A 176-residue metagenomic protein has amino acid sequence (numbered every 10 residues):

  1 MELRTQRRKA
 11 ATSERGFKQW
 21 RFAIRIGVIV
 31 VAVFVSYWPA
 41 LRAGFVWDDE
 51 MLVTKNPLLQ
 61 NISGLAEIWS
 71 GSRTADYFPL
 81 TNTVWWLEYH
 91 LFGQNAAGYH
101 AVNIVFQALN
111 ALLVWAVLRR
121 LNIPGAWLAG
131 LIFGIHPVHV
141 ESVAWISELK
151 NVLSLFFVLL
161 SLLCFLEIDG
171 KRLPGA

Functional and structural regions predicted by a protein language model:
M1-A176: Polytopic membrane enzymes that build or remodel cell-surface glycoconjugates and lipids
